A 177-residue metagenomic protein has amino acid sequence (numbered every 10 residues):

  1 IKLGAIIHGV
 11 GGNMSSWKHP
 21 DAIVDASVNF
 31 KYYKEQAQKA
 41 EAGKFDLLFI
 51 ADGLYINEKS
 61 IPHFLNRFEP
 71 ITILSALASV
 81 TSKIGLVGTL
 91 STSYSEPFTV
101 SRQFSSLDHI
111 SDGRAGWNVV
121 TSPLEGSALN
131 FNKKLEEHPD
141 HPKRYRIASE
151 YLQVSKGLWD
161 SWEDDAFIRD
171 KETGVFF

Functional and structural regions predicted by a protein language model:
I1-T81: N-terminal beta1-alpha1-beta2 module of alpha/beta enzyme domains
L3-A5, L48-I50, I84-L90, G113-V119: Hydrophobic faces of well-ordered beta-strands that scaffold small-molecule active sites in alpha/beta enzyme cores
H8, G53, S91-S93, V120-L124: Active-site beta-loop-alpha junctions enriched in small/polar residues
N13, N57, Y94-E96, E125: Generic structural signal for helix capping and beta-alpha/helix-loop junctions
M14, P62, V87, A128 (+1 more regions): Generic secondary-structure boundary/loop-capping signal
S15-K31, T89-F98, E136-P142: Active-site mouth loops of central-metabolism enzymes
A78-K83, D108-I110: Short, charge-rich binding segments
E96-F177: Internal, glycine-rich beta/alpha segment that forms the wall or movable "lid" of small-molecule/cofactor binding
